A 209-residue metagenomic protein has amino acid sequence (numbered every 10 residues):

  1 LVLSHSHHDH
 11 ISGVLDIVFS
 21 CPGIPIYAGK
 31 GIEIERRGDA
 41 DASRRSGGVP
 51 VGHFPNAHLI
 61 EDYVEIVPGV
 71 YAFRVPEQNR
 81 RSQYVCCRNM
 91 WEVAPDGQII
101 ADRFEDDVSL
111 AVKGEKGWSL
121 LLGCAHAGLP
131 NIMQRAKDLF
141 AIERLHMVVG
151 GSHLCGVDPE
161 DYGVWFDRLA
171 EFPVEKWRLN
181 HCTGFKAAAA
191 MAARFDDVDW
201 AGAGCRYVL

Functional and structural regions predicted by a protein language model:
L1-D62, P76-V85, A170-K176: Active-site HxH/HxHxD metal-binding segment of metal-dependent hydrolases
V2, Y71, W118-L120: Conserved beta-strand elements of the Class I
H5, I26, G69, L122-G123 (+1 more regions): Divalent metal-coordination and catalytic microenvironments
D9-H10, I32-R36, C155, G184-K186 (+1 more regions): Short gly/pro/ser/thr-enriched loop/turn and capping motifs at secondary-structure boundaries
F54-H58, G69, R194-W200: Active-site regions of enzymes building and remodeling cell-envelope glycoconjugates
D62-E115: Active-site-proximal loop/helix segment associated with metal-binding centers of metalloenzymes
Y63, G202-Y207: Glycine-centered loop/turn motifs
I100-A203: Cap/insert and terminal regions of metallo-dependent hydrolase folds
